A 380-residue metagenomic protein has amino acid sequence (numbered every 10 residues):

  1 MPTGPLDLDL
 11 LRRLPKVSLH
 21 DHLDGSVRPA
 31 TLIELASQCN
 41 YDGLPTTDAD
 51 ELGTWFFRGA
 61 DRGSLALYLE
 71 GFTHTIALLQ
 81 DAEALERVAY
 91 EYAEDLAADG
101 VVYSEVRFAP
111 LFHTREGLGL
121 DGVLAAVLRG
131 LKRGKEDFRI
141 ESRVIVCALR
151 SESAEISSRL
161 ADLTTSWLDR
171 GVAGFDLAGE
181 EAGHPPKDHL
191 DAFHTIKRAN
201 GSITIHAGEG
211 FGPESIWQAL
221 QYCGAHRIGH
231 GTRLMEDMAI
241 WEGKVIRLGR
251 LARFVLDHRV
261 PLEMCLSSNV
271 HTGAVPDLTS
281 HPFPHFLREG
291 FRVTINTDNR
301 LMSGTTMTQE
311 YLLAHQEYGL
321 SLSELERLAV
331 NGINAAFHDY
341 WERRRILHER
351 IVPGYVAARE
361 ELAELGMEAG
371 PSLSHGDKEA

Functional and structural regions predicted by a protein language model:
M1-G201, E209-R227, R233-A380: Metal-cofactor-binding active-site regions of metalloenzymes
